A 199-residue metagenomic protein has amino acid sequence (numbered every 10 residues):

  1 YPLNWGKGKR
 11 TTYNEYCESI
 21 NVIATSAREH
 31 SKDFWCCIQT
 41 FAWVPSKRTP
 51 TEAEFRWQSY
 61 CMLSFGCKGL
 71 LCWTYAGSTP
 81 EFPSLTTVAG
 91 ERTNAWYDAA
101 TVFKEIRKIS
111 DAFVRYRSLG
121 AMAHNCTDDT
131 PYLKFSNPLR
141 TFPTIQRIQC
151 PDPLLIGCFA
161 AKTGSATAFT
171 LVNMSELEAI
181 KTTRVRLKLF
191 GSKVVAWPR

Functional and structural regions predicted by a protein language model:
Y1-N14, C67-Y75: Aromatic- and acid-rich polysaccharide-binding/catalytic face of secreted or lumenal carbohydrate-active enzymes
P2-K7, T40-V44, A76-T79, M174-E176: Solvent-exposed loop/turn segments at secondary-structure junctions within structured extracellular/periplasmic domains
K9-I23, T51-R56, A95-D98, V102 (+1 more regions): Well-ordered, non-membrane alpha-helical segments in soluble/globular domains
N21-A53, W57, P80-T86: Active-site clefts of carbohydrate-active enzymes
S26-V44, L70-Y75, S110-N125: Aromatic-lined carbohydrate-recognition surfaces of secreted/lumenal glycan-active proteins
T49, A53-R107, R117-D129: Aromatic/acidic polysaccharide-binding cleft in carbohydrate-active enzymes
T127-S192: Carbohydrate-binding surface patches
